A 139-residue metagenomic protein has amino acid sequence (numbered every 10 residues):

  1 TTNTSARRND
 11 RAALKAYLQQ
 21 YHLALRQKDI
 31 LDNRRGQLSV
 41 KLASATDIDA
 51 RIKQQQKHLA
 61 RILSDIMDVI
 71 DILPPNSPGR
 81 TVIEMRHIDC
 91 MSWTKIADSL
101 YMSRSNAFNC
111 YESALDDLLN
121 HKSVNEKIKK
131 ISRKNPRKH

Functional and structural regions predicted by a protein language model:
T1-I72, K95, D116, N120-H139: N-terminal interaction/assembly modules
D71-R80: Short helix-coil-helix linker/hinge
R80-T81, S105: Short, solvent-exposed positions on alpha-helices
M85-R86: Short alpha-helical segment immediately N-terminal to, or the first helix within, an HTH/HTH-like DNA-binding domain
D89-S105: Helix-turn-helix DNA-binding module
Y101-S123: DNA-recognition helix of helix-turn-helix
